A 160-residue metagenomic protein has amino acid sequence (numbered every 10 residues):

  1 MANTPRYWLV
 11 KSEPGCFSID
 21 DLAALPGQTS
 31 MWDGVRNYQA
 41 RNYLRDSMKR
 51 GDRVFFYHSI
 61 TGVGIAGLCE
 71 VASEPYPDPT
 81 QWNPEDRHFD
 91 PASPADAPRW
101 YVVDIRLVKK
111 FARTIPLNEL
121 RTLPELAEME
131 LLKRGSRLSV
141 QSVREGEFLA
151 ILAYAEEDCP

Functional and structural regions predicted by a protein language model:
M1-R50, E147-F148, A155-P160: Compositionally biased, charged N-terminal/linker segments
A2-P14, E74-P77, R121-T122, L126-P160: Mixed-charge, low-complexity intrinsically disordered regions
R6, I65, Y101: Residues that flank catalytic or metal-binding motifs in active/ligand-binding sites
L9-K11, F56-Y57, L68-E70: Short, conserved beta-strand edge motifs with alternating hydrophobic and charged residues
D20-L22, Q81-W82, P116-N118, I151-Y154: A short secondary-structure junction signal
Y57-V63: Short, charged beta-turn/beta-strand-edge "cap" motif at the junction between a beta-strand and an adjacent loop
L68-L138: Aromatic- and Lys/Arg-enriched surface recognition patch
